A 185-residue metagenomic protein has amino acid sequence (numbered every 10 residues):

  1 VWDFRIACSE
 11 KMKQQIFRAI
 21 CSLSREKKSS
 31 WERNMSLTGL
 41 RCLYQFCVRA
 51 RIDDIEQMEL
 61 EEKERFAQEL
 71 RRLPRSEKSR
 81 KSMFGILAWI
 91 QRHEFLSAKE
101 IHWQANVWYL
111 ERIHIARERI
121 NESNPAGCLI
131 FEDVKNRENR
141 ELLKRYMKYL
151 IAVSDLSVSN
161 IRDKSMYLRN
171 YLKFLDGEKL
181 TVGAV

Functional and structural regions predicted by a protein language model:
V1-V185: Charge-rich, intrinsically disordered N-terminal extensions that act as flexible nucleic-acid engagement or regulatory
